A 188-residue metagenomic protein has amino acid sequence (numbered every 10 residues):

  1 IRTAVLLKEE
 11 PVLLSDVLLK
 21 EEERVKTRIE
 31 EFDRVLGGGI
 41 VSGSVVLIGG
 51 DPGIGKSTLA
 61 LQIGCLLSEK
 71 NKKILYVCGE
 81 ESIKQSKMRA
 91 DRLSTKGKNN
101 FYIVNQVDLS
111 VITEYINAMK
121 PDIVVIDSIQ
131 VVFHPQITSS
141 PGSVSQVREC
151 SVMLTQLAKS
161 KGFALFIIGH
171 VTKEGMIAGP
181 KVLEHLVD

Functional and structural regions predicted by a protein language model:
I1-V46, C65-K73: Detector for small/aliphatic-rich hydrophobic stretches
R2-L14, N117-P121, Q130, L186: Conserved P-loop NTPase
R34-G37, E114, Q156: Surface-exposed charged/polar residues within alpha-helices that form helix-capping/stabilizing sites and interaction
V35, S86, D127, G169 (+1 more regions): Residue-level signature of catalytic and energy-coupling elements of molecular machines, predominantly ATP/GTP-dependent
L36, D91, K159: Short polybasic/polar patches that bind polyanions
V41-G43, G50-I54, T58-M153: Conserved inter-motif catalytic segment of the P-loop NTP-binding fold
T155-D188: Phosphate-binding/switch region of NTP-binding enzymes
